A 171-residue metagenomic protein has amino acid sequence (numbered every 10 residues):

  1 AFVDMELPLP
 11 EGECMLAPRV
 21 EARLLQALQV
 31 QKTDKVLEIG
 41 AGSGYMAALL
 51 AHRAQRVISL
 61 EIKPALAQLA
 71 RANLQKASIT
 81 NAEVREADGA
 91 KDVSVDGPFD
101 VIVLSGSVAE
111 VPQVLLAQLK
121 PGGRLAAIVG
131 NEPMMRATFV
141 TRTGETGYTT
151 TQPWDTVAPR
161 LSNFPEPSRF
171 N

Functional and structural regions predicted by a protein language model:
A1-Q29: Conserved AdoMet
V3-M5, P10-E11, V95, R136 (+2 more regions): Glycine-rich, flexible loop/turn motifs
Q29-E145: Conserved nucleotide-cofactor-binding alpha/beta core module
G130-N171: Active-site capping/gating segments
